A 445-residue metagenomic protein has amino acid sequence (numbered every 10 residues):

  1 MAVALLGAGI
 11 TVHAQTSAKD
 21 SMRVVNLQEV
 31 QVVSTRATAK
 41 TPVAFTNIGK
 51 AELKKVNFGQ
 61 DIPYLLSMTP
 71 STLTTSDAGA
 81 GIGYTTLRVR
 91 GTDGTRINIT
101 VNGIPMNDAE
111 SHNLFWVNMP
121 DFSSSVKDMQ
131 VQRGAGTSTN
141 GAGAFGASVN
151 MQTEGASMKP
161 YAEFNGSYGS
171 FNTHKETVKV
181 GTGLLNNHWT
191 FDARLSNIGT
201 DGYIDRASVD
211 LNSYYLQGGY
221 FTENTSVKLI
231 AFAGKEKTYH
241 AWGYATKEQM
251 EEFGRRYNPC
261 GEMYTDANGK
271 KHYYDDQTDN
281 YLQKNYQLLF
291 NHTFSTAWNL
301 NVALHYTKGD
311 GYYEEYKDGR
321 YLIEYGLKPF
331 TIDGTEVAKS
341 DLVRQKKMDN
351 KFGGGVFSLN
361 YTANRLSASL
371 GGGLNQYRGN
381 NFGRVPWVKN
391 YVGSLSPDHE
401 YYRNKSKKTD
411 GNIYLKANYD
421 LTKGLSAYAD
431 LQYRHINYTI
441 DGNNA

Functional and structural regions predicted by a protein language model:
Q15-K55, G94: Short, acidic, small-residue-rich periplasmic hinge/interaction motif at the N-terminus of Gram-negative outer-membrane
P63-P105, K127: Extracytoplasmic beta-strand/coil segments of soluble accessory domains associated with Gram-negative outer-membrane
L66, M129-Q130, V149-M151, V302: Non-catalytic regulatory/gating segments with a bias toward low-complexity or hydrophobic composition
R88, P105-R133, Q152: Short acidic/polar hinge/loop motifs at secondary-structure boundaries that mediate gating or recognition
Y161, Y168-G199, I204-A241, L288-T296 (+2 more regions): Transmembrane beta-barrel wall of Gram-negative outer-membrane proteins
S167-K175, R194-F221, G261-N291, S340-G354 (+2 more regions): Outer-membrane beta-barrel proteins
G219, S226-Q287, E314-L342: Acidic/polar loop-and-plug regions of large Gram-negative outer-membrane beta-barrel proteins
Y281-A445: Face-selective signature of the C-terminal outer-membrane beta-barrel domain
